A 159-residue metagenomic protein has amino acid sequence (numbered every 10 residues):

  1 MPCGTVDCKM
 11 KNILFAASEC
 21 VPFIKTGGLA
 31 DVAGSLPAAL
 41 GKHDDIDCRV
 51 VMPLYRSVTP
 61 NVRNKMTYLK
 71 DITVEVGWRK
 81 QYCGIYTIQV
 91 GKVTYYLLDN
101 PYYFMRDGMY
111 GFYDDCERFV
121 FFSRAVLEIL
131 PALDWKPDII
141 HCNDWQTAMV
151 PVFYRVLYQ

Functional and structural regions predicted by a protein language model:
P2-Q159: Catalytic cores of nucleotide-sugar-dependent glycosyltransferases that transfer UDP/GDP/TDP-activated
